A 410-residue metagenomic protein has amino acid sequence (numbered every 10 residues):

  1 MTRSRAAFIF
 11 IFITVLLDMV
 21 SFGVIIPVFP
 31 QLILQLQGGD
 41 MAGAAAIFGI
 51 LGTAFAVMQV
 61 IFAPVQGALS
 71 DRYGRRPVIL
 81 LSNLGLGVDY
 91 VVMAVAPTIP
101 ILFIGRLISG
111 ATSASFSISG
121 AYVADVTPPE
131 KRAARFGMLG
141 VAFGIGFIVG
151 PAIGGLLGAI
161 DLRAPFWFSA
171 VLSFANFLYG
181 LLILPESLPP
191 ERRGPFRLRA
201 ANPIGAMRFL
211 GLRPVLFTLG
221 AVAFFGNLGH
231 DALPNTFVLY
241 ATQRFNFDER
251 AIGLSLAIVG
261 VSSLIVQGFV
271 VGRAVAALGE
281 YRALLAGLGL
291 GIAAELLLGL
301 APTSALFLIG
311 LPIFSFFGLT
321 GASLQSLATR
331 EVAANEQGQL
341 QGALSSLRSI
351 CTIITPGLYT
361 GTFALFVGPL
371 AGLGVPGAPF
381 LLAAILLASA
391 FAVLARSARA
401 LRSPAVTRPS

Functional and structural regions predicted by a protein language model:
M1-R3, P185-V222, R244, S410: Juxtamembrane intracellular "pre-TM" segments in multi-pass secondary transporters
V28-A45, N235-I252: Short amphipathic helix-loop junctions that connect adjacent transmembrane helices in Major Facilitator Superfamily/SLC
F62-G74, V266-E280: Helix-to-loop junctions at the C-terminal end of transmembrane segments in multipass secondary transporters
G74, V95-P100, T112, N246 (+1 more regions): Helix-breaking motifs and short loop linkers at transmembrane-helix boundaries and internal kinks in secondary membrane
P77-V92, R282-L297: Structural signature of the two symmetry-related core transmembrane helices
G105-G144: Cytoplasmic helix-loop-helix junction between adjacent transmembrane helices in 12-TM secondary transporters
G158-V171, G361-I385: A membrane-interface helix-boundary motif in multi-pass transporters
F177-I183, L381-S410: Multi-pass alpha-helical transporter architecture, strongest for 12-TM Major Facilitator/SLC carriers used
